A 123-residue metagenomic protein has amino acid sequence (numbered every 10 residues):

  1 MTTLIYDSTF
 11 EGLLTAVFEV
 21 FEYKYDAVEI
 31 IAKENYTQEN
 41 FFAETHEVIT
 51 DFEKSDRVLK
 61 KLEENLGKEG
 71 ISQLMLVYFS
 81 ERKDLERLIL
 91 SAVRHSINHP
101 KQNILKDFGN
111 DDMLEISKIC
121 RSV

Functional and structural regions predicted by a protein language model:
M1-D51: N-terminal ordered "arm"
N40, T45-V123: Charged, alpha-helical interface segments at or near domain boundaries
